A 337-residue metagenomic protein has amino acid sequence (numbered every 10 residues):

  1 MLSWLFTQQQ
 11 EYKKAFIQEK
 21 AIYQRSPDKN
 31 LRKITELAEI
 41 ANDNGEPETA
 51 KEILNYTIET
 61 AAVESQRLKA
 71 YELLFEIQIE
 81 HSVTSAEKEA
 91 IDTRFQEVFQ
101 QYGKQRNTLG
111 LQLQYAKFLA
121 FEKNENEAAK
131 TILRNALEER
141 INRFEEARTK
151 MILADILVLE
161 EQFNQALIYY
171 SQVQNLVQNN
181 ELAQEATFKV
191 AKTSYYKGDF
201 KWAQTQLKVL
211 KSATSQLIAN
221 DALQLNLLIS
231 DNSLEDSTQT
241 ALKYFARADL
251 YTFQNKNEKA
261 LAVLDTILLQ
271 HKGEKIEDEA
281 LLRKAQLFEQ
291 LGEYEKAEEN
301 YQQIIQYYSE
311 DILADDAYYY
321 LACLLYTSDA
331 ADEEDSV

Functional and structural regions predicted by a protein language model:
F6-Y12, Y23-L31, I58-R67, T84-S85 (+8 more regions): Short solvent-exposed coil/turn linkers within tandem alpha-helical repeat scaffolds
Q9, N44, H81, S85 (+5 more regions): Structural motif corresponding to the intra-repeat A-B loop/turn of tetratricopeptide repeats
Y12, P47, K88, E125-N126 (+4 more regions): TPR-repeat structural position
Y326-D335: Conserved small/polar residues in nucleotide/adenosyl-binding loops
